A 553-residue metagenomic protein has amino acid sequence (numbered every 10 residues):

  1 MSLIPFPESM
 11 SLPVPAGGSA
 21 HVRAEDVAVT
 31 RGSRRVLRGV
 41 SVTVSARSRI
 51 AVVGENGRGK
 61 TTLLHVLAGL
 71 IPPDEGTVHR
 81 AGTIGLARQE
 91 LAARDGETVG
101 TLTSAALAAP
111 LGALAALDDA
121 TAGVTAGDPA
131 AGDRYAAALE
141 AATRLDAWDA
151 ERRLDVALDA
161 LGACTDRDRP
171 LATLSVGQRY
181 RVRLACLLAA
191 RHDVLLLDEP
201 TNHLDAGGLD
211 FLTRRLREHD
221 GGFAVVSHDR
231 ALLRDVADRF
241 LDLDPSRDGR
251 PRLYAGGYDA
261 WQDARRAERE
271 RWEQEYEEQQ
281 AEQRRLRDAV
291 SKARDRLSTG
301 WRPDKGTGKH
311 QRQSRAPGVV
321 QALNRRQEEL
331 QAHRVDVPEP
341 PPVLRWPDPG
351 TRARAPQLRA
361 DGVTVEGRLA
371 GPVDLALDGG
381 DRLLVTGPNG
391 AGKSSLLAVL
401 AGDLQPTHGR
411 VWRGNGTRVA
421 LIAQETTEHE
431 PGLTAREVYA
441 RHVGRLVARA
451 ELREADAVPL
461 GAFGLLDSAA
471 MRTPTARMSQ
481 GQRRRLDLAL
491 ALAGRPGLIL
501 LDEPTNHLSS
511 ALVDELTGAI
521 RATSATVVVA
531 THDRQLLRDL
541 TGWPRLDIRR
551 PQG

Functional and structural regions predicted by a protein language model:
M1-R271, G350-G553: ABC ATP-binding cassette signature C-motif
A113, Y258-D259, A293-P303: Short, compositionally biased low-complexity segments
A141-V156, V320-P338: Amphipathic alpha-helical coiled-coil segments
P170, E339-P349: Long, charged, glycine-rich C-terminal linkers/tails
G221, D295-S298, A332-V335, A525 (+1 more regions): Generic structural signal for secondary-structure transition and capping sites
A264-A293, L297, Q313-A316, V320-R334: Intracellular alpha-helical coupling/juxtamembrane segments of multi-pass membrane proteins
G306-S314: Short hinge/gating elements
